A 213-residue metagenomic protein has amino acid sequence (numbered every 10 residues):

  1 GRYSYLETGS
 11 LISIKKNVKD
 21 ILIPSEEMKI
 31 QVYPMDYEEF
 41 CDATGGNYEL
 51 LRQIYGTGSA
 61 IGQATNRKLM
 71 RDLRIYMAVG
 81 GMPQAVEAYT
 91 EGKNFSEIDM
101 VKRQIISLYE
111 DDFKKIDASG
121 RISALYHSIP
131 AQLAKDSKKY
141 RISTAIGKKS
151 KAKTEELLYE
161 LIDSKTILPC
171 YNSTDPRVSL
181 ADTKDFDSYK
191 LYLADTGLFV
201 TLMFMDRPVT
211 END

Functional and structural regions predicted by a protein language model:
G1, I12: Catalytic acidic motif of RecA-like/P-loop NTPases
R2-E7: Loop/turn-to-beta-strand initiation segments
G9, K15-A134: Interdomain motor-coupling "hinge/lid" segment immediately C-terminal to the ATP-binding subdomain of NTP-driven enzymes
S10-L11, N172: An acidic- and aromatic-residue-enriched active-site/binding cleft used to recognize and process polar
V86-D213: Accessory nucleic acid-recognition modules appended to NTPase machines
